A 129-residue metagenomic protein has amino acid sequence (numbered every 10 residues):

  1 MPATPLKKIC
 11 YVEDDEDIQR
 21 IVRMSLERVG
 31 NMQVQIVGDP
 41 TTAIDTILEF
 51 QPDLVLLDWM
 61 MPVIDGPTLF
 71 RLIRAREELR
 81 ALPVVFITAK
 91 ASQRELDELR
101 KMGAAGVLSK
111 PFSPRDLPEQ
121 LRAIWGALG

Functional and structural regions predicted by a protein language model:
L6-D17, V22-L26, V55: Conserved acidic segment of CheY-like receiver
I36-L54: Acidic, metal-coordinating helix/loop segments flanking the phosphotransfer/catalytic sites of two-component signaling
D58, T88: Active-site residues of response regulator receiver
M61: Receiver (REC) domain active-site loop signature in two-component systems and cognate sites in sensor histidine kinases
F112-R122: C-terminal output helix
